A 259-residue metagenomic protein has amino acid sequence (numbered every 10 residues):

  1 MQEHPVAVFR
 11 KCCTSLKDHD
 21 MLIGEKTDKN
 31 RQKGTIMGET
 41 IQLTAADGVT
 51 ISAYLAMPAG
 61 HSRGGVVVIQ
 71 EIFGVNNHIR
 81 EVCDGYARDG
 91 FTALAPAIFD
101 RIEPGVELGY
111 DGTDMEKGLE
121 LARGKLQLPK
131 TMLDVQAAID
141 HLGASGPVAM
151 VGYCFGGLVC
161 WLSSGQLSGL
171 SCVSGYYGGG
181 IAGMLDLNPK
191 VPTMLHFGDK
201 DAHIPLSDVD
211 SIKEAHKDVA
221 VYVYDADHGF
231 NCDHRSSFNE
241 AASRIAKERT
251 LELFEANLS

Functional and structural regions predicted by a protein language model:
V8-S259: N-terminal cap/leader regions of alpha/beta-hydrolase-fold enzymes, predominantly small-molecule hydrolases
